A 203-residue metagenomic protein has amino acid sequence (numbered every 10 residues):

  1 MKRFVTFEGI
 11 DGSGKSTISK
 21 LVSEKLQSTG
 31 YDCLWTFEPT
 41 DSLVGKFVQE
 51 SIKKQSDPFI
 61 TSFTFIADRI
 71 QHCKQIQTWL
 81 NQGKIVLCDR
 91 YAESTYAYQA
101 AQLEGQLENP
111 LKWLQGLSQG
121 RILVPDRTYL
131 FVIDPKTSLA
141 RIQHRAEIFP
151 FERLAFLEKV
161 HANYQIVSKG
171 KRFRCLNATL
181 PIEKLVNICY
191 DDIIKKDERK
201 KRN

Functional and structural regions predicted by a protein language model:
F4: Walker A (P-loop) ATP-phosphate-binding motif of ABC ATPase nucleotide-binding domains
F7: Hydrophobic anchor at the beta1->P-loop junction of P-loop NTPases
G12-S13: ATP-binding Walker
S16: Walker A/P-loop
L21-S23, K136-N203: NTP-dependent small-molecule kinase module
Y31-G120: ATP-dependent small-molecule kinase phosphotransfer cores that center on conserved nucleotide phosphate-binding segments
D32-C33, V86, D126-T128, F173-R174: Hydrophobic anchor at the start of a short beta-strand that flanks the dinucleotide cofactor-binding loop
E93-A162: A glycine- and Lys/Arg-enriched "phosphate-lid" helix/loop adjacent to the NTP-binding pocket of small-molecule kinases
